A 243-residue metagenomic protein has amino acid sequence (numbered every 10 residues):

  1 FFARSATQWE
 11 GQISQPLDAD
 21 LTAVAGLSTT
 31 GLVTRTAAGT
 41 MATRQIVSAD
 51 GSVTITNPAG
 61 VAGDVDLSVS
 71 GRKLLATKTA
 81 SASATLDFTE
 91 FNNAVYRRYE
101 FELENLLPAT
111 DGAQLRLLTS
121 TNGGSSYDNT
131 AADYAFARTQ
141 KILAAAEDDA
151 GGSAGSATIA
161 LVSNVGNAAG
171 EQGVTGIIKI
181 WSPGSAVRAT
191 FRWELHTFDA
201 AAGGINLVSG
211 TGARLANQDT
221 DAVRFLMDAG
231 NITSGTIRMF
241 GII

Functional and structural regions predicted by a protein language model:
F1-T22, A49, T54-V69: Short, low-complexity N-terminal tether/leader segments at secretion or assembly junctions of large, surface-exposed
F2-S14, A37, S70-I243: Surface-exposed molecular-recognition determinants
P16-V33, R72-A80: Disulfide-bonded cysteine-rich modules in secreted/extracellular proteins, activating on the conserved Cys frameworks
D20-A23, A42, N92: Glycine-rich, flexible loop/turn motifs
S28, I46-D50: Short "repeat-start/strand-capping" segments in structured domains, especially the N-termini of parallel beta-helix
L32-R35, T54: Small-residue hinge/turn detector
T40-R44, V53: Short loop/beta submotifs within extracellular cysteine-rich repeat domains
